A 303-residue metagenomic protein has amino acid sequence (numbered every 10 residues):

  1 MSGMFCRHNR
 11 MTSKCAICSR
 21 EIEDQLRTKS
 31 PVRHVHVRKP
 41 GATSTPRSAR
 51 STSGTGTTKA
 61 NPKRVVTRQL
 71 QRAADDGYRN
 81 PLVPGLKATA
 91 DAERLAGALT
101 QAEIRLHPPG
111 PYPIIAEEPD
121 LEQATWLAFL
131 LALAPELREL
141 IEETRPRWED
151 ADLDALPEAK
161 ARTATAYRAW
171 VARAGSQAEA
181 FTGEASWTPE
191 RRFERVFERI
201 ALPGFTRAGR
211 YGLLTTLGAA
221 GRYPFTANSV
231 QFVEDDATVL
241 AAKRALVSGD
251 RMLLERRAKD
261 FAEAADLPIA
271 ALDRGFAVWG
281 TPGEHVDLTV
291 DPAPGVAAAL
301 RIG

Functional and structural regions predicted by a protein language model:
M1-R7: Short, intrinsically disordered, charge-biased short linear motifs at domain edges
M4, S13-A16: Cys/His-enriched microdomains
R7-R10, S19: Cys/His-coordinated zinc-binding microdomains
I17-H34: Short Cys/His-rich micro-motifs in 6-15 aa windows
P40-P111, G175-R195, A208-G303: C-terminal accessory module of base-excision DNA glycosylases/AP lyases that mediates lesion recognition and DNA
P113-E139, T215, A271-E284: Short, hydrophobic/amphipathic alpha-helical patches that form generic packing surfaces within helical domains
L127-Y167: Long, hydrophobic, well-ordered secondary-structure blocks that form the structural core and pocket-lining surfaces
D154-P203: Helix-hairpin-helix/helix-loop-helix acidic hairpins
